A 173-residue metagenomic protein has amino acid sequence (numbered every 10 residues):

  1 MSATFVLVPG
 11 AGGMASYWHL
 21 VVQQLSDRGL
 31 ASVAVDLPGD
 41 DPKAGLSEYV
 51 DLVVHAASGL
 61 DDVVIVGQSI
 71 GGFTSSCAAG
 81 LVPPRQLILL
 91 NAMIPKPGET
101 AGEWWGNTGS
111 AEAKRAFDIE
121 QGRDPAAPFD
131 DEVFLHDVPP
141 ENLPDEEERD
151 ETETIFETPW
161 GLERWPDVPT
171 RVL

Functional and structural regions predicted by a protein language model:
S2-P42: Conserved HGGG/HGGXW glycine-rich cap/lid loop of the alpha/beta-hydrolase fold
V8-A11, S69, A92: Glycine-rich His-Gly loop
L20, C77-L81: Active-site signature of alpha/beta-hydrolase-fold catalytic machinery across serine- and Asp/Cys-nucleophile hydrolases
A31-V64, G102-S110: Active-site loop/oxyanion-hole signature of alpha/beta-hydrolase fold enzymes
V66-G71, S75: Gly/Ala-rich beta-loop-alpha elbow adjacent to hydrolase catalytic centers
G80-R123, T152-G161: Flexible "cap/lid" loop of the alpha/beta hydrolase fold
K114-F156: Internal catalytic-core helix/loop-beta-alpha segment that presents or stabilizes conserved functional determinants
R149-L173: Conserved serine/cysteine hydrolase catalytic core
